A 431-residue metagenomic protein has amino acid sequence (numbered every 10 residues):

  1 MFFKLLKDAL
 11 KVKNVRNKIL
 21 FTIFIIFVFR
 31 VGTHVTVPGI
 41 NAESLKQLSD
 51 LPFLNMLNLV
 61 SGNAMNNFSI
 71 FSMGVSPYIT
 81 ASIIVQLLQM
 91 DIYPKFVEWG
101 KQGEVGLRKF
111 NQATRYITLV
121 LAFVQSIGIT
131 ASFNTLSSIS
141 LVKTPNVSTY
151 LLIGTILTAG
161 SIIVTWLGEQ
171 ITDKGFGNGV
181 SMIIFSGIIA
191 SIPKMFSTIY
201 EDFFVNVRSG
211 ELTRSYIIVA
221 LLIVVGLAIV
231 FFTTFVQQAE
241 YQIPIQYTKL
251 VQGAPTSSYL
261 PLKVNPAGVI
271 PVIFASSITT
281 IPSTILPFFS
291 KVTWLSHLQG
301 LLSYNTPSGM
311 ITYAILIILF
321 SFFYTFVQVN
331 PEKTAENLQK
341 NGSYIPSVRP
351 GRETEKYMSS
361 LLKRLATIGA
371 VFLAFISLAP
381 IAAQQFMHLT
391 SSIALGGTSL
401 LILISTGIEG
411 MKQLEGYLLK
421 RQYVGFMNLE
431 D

Functional and structural regions predicted by a protein language model:
M1-D431: N-terminal cationic and glycine-rich segments that engage phosphates or anionic surfaces
